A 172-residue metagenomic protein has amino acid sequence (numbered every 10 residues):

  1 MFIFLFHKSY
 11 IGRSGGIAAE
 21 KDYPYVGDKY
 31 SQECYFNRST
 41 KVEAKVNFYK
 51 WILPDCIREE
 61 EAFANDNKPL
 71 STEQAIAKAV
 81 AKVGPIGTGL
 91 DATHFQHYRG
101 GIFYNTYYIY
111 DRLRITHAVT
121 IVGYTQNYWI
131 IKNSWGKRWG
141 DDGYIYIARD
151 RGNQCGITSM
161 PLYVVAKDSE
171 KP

Functional and structural regions predicted by a protein language model:
M1-P172: Catalytic-core signature of thiol
